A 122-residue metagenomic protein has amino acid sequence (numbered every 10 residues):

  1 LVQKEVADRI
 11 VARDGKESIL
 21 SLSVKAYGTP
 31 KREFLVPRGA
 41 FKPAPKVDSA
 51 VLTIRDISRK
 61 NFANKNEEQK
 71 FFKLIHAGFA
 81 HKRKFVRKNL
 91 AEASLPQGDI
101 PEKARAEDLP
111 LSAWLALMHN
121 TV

Functional and structural regions predicted by a protein language model:
L1-D108, A116, V122: Class I S-adenosyl-L-methionine
A113: Short helix-start
